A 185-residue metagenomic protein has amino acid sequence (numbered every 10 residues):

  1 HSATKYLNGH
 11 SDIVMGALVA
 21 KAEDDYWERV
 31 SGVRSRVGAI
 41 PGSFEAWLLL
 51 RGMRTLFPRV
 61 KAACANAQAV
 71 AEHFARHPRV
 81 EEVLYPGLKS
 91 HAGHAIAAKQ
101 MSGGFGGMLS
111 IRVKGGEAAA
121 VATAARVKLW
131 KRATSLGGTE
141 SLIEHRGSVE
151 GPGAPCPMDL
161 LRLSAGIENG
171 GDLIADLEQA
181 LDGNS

Functional and structural regions predicted by a protein language model:
H1-S2, S185: Short hydrophobic/aromatic-enriched beta-strand-loop microsegments
T4-M108, R112-H145, A154-C156: Active-site C-terminal subdomain of aminotransferase-like
R59, S141-S185: PLP-dependent enzyme catalytic core of the Aspartate aminotransferase-like
